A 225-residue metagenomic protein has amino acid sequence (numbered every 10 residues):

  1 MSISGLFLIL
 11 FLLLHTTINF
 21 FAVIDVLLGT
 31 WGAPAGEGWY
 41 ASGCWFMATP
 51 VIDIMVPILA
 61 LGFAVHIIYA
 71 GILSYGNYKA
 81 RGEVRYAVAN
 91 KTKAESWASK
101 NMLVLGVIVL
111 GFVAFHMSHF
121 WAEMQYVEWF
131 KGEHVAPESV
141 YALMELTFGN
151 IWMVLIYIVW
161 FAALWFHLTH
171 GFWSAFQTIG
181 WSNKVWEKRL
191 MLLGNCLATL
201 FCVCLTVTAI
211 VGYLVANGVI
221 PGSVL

Functional and structural regions predicted by a protein language model:
M1-L225: Membrane-embedded alpha-helical bundles that constitute the cytochrome b-like, heme-associated redox core of multi-pass
